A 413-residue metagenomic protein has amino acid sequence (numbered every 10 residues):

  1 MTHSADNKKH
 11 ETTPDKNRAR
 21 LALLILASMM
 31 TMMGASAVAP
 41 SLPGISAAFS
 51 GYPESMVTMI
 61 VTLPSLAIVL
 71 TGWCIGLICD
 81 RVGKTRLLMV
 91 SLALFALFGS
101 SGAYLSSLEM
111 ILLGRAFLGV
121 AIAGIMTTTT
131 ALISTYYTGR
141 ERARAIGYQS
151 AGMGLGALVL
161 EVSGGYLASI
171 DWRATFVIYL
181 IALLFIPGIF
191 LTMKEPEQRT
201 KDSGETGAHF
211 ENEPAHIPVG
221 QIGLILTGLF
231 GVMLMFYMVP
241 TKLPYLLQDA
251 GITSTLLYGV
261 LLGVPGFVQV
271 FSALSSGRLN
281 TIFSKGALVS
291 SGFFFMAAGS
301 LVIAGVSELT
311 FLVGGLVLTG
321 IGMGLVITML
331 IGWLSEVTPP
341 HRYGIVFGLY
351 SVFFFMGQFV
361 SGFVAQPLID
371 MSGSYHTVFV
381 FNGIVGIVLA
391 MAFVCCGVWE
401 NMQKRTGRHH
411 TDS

Functional and structural regions predicted by a protein language model:
D6-P14, K194-I225: Juxtamembrane intracellular "pre-TM" segments in multi-pass secondary transporters
V69-S107: Conserved MFS/SLC helix-loop-helix module at the cytosolic interface between two early adjacent transmembrane helices
G83, Y104-M110, T138, G305-S307: Helix-breaking motifs and short loop linkers at transmembrane-helix boundaries and internal kinks in secondary membrane
L94, F98-S101, E109-F117, T310-L318: Paired small-residue
L108, G114-M153: Cytoplasmic helix-loop-helix junction between adjacent transmembrane helices in 12-TM secondary transporters
G139-R140, Y148-M193: Helix-loop-helix hairpin linking two adjacent transmembrane segments in secondary transporters
Q221-G263: Extracytoplasmic gate region of multi-pass secondary transporters
V337-S372: A late C-terminal transmembrane helix in Major Facilitator Superfamily
